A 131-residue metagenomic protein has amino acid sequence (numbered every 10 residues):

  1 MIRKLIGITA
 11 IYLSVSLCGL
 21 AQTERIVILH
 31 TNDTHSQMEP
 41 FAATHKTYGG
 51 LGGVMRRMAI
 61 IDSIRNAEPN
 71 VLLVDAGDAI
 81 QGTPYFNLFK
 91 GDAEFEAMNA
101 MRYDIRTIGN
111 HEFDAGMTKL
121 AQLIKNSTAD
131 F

Functional and structural regions predicted by a protein language model:
M1-L5: Positively charged n-region of N-terminal signal peptides that target proteins for export
I6-G7, I60: Sequence-pattern detector for short linear motifs and compositional/periodic biases rather than a specific fold
G7-S16: Bacterial N-terminal signal peptides
A21-F131: Acidic, metal/ion-coordinating pockets
